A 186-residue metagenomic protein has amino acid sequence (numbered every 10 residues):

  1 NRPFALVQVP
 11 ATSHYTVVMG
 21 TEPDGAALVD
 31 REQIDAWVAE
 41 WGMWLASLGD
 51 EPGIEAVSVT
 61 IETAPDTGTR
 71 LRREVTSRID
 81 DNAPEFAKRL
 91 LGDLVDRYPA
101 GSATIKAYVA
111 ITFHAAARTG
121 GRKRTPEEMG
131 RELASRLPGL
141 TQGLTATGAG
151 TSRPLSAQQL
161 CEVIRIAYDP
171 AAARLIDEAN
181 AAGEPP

Functional and structural regions predicted by a protein language model:
N1, R97-P186: An aromatic-glycine-centered, glycine-rich loop/turn in mixed alpha/beta architecture
N1-T12: N- or domain-start disorder-to-order transition segments that initiate the globular core
R2-P3, E40-A46, L90-D96: Short alpha-helical segments and helix-capping/turn motifs at coil-helix boundaries
S13, E51-G53, G101-I105: Short flexible coil/turn linkers enriched for glycine and charged/polar residues that connect secondary-structure
H14-D24, A107-F113: Active-site-flanking beta-strand signature of metal-NTP-handling nucleotidyl enzymes and homologous cyclase-like
V17-R70, T76: An amphipathic, basic-hydrophobic helix/alpha-beta surface used to engage anionic, phosphate-rich ligands or surfaces
I34, V38, P84-A87, G130-L137: Amphipathic alpha-helical segments in well-structured domains
E55-G101: Structural flexibility/helix-modulation signal
